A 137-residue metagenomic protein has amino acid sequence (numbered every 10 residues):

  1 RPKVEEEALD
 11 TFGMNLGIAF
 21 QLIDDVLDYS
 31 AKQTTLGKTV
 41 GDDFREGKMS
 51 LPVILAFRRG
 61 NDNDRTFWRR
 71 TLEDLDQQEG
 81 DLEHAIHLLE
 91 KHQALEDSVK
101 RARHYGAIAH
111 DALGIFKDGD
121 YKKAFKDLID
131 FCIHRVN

Functional and structural regions predicted by a protein language model:
R1-N137: All-alpha prenyltransferase/terpene-synthase fold signal
